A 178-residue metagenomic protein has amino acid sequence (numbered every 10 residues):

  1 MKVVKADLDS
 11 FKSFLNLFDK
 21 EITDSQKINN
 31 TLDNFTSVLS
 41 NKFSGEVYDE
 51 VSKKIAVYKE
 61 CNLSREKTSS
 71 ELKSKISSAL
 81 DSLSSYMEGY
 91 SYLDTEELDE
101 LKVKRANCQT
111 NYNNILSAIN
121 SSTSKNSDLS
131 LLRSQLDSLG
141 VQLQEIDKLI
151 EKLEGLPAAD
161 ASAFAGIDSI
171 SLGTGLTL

Functional and structural regions predicted by a protein language model:
M1-L178: N-terminal secretion-targeting helices of virulence/extracellular proteins, encompassing both classical Sec signal
